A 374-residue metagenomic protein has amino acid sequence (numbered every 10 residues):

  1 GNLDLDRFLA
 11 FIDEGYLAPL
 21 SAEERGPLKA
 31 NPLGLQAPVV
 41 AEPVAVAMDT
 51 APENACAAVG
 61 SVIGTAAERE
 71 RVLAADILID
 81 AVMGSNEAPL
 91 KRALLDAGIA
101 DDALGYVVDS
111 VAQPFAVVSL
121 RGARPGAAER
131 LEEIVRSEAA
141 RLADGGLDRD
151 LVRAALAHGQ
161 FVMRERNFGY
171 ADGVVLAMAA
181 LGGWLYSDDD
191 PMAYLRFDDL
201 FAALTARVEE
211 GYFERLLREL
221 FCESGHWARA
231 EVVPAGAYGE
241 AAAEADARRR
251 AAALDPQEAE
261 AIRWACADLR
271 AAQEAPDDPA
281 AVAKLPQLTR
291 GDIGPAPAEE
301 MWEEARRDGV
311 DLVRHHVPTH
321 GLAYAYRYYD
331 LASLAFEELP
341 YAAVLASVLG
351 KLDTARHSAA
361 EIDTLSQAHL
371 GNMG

Functional and structural regions predicted by a protein language model:
G1-A30, E53-A58, I63-E68, D80 (+2 more regions): Charge-rich, well-structured scaffold segments of protease-associated domains
G26-V44: Signature of N6-adenine DNA methyltransferases within the class I
V39-D49, W227-V233, D311-H316: Short amphipathic
A41-A45, D199-L200, E210-E219, G309-L312 (+1 more regions): Short alpha-helical segments and helix-capping/turn motifs at coil-helix boundaries
V44, V282-D311: Edge strands and adjacent loops of beta-rich recognition modules
T50-A58, A66-E70, Y106-D109, E299-A342: Active-site-adjacent "gating/activation" loops or surface patches in catalytic cores
R69-V82, L322-L365: Active/ligand-binding-proximal structured segments within catalytic/core domains that scaffold catalytic residues
